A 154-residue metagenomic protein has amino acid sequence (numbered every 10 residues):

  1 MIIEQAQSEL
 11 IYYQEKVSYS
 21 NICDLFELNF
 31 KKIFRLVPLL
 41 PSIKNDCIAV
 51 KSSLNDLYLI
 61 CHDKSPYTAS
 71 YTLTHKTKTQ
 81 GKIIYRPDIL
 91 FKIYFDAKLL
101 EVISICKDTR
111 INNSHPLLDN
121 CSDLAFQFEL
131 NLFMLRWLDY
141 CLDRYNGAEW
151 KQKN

Functional and structural regions predicted by a protein language model:
M1-D56: N-terminal "first-domain core" detector
M1-S20, E27, K64-T68, G81-R86 (+3 more regions): Extended terminal accessory/targeting regions
V17-L25, T79, C121-E129: Conserved aromatic-histidine-acidic binding/catalytic patches
Y19, T68, T77-T79, N113 (+1 more regions): Extended interaction-bearing regions that mediate binding to partners or small molecules
P38, D96, L142: Residue-level marker of positions within ordered structural domains that often coincide with functionally constrained
S52-I89: Amphipathic, interaction-prone secondary-structure segments
K78-L117: Amphipathic protein-protein interaction modules
I105-N112, P116-N154: Helix-rich interaction surfaces within compact, conserved domain-sized segments that mediate assembly or partner
